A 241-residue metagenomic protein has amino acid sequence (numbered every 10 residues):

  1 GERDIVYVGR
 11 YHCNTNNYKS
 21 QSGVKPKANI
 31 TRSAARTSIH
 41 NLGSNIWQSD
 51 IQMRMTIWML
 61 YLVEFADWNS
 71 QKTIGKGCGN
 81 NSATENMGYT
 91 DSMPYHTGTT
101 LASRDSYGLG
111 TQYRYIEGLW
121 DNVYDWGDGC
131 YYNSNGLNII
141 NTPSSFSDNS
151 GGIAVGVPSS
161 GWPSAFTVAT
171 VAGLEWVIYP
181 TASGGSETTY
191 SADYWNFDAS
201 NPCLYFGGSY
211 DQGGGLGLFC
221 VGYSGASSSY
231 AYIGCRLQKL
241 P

Functional and structural regions predicted by a protein language model:
G1-L119: Short aromatic-cysteine micro-motif
M53-M55, C78-T97, A102-S106, G110 (+2 more regions): C-terminal, surface-exposed recognition/capping segments
Y61, F65, G127, Y131-S134: Short, well-ordered alpha-helical segments in soluble proteins
N133-S144: A short, polar/charged loop-to-alpha-helix boundary motif
